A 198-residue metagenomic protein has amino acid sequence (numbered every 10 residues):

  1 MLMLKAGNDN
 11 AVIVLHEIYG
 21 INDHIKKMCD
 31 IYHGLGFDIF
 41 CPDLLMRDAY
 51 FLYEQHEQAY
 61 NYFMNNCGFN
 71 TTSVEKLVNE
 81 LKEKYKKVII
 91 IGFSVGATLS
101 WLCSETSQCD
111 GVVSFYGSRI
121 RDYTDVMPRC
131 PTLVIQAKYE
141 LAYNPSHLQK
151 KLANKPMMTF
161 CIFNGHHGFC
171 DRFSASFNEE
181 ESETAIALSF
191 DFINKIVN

Functional and structural regions predicted by a protein language model:
M1-E83, D171: Serine-hydrolase catalytic machinery in alpha/beta-hydrolase-like enzymes
K82-F93: Alpha/beta-hydrolase fold nucleophile elbow
G92-G96, S100: Gly/Ala-rich beta-loop-alpha elbow adjacent to hydrolase catalytic centers
Q108-S118: A conserved short beta-strand
P128, V134-Q136: Short beta-strand/loop motif that positions the catalytic acidic residue of the alpha/beta-hydrolase fold
K138-Y143, K151: Acidic catalytic loop of the alpha/beta-hydrolase fold
A153-D171: Catalytic histidine neighborhood in serine/cysteine hydrolases with alpha/beta-hydrolase-type architecture
S176-N198: Catalytic active-site module of serine/aspartate enzymes centered on a nucleophile-bearing elbow/loop
